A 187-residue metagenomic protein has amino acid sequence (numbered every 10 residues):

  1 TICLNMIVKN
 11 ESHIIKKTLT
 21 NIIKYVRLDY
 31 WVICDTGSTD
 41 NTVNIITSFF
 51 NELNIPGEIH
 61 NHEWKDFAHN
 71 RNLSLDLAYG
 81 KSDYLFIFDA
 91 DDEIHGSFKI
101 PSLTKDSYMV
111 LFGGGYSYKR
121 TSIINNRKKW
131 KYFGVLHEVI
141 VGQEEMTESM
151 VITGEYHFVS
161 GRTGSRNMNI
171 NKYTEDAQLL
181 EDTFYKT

Functional and structural regions predicted by a protein language model:
T1-C3, Y30: Cell-envelope/extracellular polymer assembly enzymes that use nucleotide-activated donors
V8-K9, T36: Aromatic-flanked redox-active Cys/Sec active sites in thiol-based oxidoreductases, especially the WC-centered
N10-V26, Y30: Short, well-formed alpha-helical segments that are part of the catalytic scaffolds of diverse glycosyltransferases
N21, I33-I46, F50, E63-W64: A conserved acidic beta->alpha catalytic loop
T36, H62, S82, F88-D92: Short acidic donor-binding/metal-coordinating loop in glycosyltransferase active sites
F50-P56: Short helix-capping segments at alpha-helix termini
A68-D76, F86-F88, D92-T187: Catalytic-site signature of metal-activated, phosphate-bearing donor transferases, centered on the GT-A/GT-A-like
